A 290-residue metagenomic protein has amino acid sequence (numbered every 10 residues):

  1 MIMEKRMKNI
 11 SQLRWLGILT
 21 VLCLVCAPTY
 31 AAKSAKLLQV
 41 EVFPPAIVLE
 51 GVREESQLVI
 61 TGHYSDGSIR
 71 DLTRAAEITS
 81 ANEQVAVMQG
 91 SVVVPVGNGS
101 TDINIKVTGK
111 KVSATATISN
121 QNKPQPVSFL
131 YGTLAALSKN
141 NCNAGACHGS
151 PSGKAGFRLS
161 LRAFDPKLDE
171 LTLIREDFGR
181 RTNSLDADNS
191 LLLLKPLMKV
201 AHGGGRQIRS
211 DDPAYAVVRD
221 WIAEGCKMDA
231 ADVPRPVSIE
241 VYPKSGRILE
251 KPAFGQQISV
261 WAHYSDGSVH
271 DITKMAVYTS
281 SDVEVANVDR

Functional and structural regions predicted by a protein language model:
E4-I18: Bacterial N-terminal signal peptides that target proteins for export
E4-M7, V25, F164: A subset of signal/propeptide-processing and intrinsically disordered low-complexity segments in secreted/extracellular
L16-A27: Bacterial N-terminal signal peptides
Y30-R290: Aromatic- and Gly/Pro-enriched helix-to-coil junctions and flexible linker segments
